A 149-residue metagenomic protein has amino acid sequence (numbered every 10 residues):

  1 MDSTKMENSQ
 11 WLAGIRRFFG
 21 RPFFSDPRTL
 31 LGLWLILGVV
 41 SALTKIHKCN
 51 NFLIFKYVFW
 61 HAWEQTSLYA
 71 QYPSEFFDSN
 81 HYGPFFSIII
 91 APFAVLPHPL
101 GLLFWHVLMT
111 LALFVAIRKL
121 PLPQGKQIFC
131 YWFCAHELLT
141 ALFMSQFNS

Functional and structural regions predicted by a protein language model:
M1-F19: Short, intrinsically disordered terminal tails adjacent to the first/last structured region
G14-P121, E137: TM-lumen/periplasm interface segments of multi-pass membrane proteins, especially the first transmembrane helix
Q124: Anion-binding (especially nucleotide phosphate/pyrophosphate-binding) glycine-rich loop and adjoining beta-alpha core
I128-H136: Short helix- or helix-capping micro-motifs that position conserved polar/aromatic residues at function-defining sites
A135-F143: Short acidic, glycine/Ser/Thr-rich loop/turn "cap" segments at secondary-structure junctions
F143-S149: Short acidic/glycine- and proline-prone juxtamembrane loop motifs at membrane-interface regions of multi-pass membrane
